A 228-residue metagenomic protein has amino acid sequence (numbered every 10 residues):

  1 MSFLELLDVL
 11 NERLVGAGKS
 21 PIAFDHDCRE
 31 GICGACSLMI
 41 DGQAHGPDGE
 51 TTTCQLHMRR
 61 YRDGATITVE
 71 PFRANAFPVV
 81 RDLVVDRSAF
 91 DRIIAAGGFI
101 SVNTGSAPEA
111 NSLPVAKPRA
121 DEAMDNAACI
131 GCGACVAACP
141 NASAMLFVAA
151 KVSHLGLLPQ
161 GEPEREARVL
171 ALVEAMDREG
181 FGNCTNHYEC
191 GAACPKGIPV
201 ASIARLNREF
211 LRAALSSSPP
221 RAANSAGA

Functional and structural regions predicted by a protein language model:
M1-S20, E70-A228: Ferredoxin-type iron-sulfur electron-transfer modules in oxidoreductases and energy-metabolism complexes
A17-A23, P47-D48: Short secondary-structure capping/junction motifs at helix and strand boundaries
A23-A35: Short, structured protein-protein interaction patches enriched in aromatics and acidic/basic residues, typified by
I32, L38-I40, C190: Functionalized membrane-embedded alpha-helices
G34, A65-I67, D125: Structural beta-strand/beta-sheet cores of well-ordered domains, especially the beta-sheet scaffolds that support
I40-G64, V69: Glycine-rich phosphate/adenylate-binding loop and adjacent beta-alpha elements of nucleotide- or dinucleotide-binding
